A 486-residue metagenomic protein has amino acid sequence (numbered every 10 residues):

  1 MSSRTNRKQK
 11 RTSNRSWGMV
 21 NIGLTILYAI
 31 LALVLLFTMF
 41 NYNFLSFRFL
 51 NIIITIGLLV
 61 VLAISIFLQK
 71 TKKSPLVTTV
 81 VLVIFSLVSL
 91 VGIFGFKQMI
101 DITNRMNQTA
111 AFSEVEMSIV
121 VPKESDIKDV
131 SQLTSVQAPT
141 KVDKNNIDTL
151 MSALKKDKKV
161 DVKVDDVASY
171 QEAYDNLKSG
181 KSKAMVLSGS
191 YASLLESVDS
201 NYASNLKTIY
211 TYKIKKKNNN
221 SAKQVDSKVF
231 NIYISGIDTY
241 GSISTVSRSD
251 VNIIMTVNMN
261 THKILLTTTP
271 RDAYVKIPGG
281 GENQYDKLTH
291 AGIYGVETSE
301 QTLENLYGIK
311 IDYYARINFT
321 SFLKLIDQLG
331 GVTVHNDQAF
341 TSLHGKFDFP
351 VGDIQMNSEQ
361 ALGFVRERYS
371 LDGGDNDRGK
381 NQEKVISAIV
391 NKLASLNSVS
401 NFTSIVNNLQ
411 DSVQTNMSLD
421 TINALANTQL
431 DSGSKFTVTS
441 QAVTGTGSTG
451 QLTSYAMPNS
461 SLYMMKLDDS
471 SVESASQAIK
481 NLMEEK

Functional and structural regions predicted by a protein language model:
M1-W17: Terminal targeting segments of Actinobacterial cell-envelope proteins
S16-F67: Membrane-embedded alpha-helical segments of integral membrane proteins
F67-S74: Cytoplasmic membrane-interface regions of multi-pass membrane proteins
S74-K97: Internal/C-terminal transmembrane anchor helices
V91-T109: Hydrophobic alpha-helical transmembrane segments in integral membrane proteins
N104-S113, V121-K123, D129, T134-K486: Non-catalytic, solvent-exposed segments at the cell envelope interface
